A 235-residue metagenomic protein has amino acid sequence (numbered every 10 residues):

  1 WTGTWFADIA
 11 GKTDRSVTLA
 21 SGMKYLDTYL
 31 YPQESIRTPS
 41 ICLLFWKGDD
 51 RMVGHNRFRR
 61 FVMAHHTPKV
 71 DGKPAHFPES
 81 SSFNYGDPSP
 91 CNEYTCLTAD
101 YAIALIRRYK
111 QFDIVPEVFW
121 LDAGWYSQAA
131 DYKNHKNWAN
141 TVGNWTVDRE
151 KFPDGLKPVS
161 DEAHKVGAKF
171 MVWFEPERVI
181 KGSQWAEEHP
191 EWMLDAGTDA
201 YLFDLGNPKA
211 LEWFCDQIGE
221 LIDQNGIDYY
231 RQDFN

Functional and structural regions predicted by a protein language model:
W1-A64: N-terminal accessory beta-strand-rich subdomains and adjacent acidic, glycine-rich linkers that precede catalytic cores
D14, P74-F77: Sequence-level motif detector for i,i+2 pairs with an aromatic at +2
M23, K73-P74: Short, solvent-exposed coil/turn segments
V62-K73: Long, charged amphipathic helices and adjacent flexible linkers at domain junctions
H76-Y229, N235: Aromatic-lined carbohydrate-binding/catalytic grooves of carbohydrate-active enzymes
